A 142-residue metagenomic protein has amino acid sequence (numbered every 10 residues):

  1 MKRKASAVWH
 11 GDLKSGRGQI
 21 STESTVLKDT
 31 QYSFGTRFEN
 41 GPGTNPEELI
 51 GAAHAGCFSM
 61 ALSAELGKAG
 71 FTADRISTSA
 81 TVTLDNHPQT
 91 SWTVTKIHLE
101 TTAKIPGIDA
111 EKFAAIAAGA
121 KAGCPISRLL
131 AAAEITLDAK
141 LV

Functional and structural regions predicted by a protein language model:
M1-A52, S59-V142: Extended beta-strand/beta-hairpin segments
